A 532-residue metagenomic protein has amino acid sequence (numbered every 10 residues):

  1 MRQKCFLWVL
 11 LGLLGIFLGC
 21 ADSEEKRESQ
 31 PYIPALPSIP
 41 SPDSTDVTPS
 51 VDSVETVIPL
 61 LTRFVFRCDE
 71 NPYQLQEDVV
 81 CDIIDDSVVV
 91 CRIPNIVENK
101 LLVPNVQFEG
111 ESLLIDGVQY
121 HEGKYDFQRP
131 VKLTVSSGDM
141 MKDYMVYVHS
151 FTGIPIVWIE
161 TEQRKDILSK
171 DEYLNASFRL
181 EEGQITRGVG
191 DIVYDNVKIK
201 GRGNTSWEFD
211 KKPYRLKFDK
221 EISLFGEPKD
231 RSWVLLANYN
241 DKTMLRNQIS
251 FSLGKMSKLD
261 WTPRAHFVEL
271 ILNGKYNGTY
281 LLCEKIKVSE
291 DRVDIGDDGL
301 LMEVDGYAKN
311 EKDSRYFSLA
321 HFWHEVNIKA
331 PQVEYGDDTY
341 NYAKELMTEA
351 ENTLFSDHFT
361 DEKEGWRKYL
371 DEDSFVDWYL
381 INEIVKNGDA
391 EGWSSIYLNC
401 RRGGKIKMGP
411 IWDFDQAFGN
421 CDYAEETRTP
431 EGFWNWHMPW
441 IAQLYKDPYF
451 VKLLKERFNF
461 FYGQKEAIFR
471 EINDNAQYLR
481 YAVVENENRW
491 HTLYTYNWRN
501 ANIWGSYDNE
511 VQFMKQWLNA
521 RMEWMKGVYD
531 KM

Functional and structural regions predicted by a protein language model:
M1-V9: Bacterial N-terminal signal peptides that target proteins for export
I16-G19: C-terminal motif of bacterial Sec signal peptides marking the signal peptidase cleavage site
A21-P155, I159: Beta-rich interaction/scaffold domains
S44, V148-T186: N-terminal module-boundary/linker segments of secreted carbohydrate-active enzymes
E111-I115, S257-E269: Short, well-structured beta-strand/strand-turn elements
A176-A237: Conserved oxyanion/phosphate-binding beta-strand-loop segments in alpha/beta enzyme cores
T205, F209-D210, K329-G392, I396-L398 (+1 more regions): Middle-to-C-terminal accessory/interaction subdomains
K217-S223, A237-N238, L259-P263, K275-L380: Internal "kinase-insert"/substrate-recognition segments embedded within catalytic cores of ATP-dependent enzymes
